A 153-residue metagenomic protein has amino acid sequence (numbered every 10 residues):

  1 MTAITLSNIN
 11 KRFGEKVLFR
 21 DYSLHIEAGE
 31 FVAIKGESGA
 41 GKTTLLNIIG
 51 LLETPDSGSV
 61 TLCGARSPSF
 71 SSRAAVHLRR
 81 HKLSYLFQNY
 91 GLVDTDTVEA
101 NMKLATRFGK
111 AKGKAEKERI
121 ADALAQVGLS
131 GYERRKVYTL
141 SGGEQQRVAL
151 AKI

Functional and structural regions predicted by a protein language model:
I4, F19-D21, L78: Conserved structural motif at the start of ABC-family nucleotide-binding domains
K35-E37: The feature captures the beta-strand-to-loop junction immediately N-terminal to the Walker
G50: Helix-to-loop junction immediately C-terminal to a conserved catalytic motif
G58-S69: Conserved ABC transporter NBD signature motif
R66, K114-Y132: Conserved ABC ATPase "signature" region
S67-S84: ABC ATPase NBD coupling module
T95-A105: Short coil-to-helix segment of the ABC ATPase nucleotide-binding domain corresponding to the Q-loop/switch region
K136-L140, E144-Q145: Conserved ABC ATPase signature
